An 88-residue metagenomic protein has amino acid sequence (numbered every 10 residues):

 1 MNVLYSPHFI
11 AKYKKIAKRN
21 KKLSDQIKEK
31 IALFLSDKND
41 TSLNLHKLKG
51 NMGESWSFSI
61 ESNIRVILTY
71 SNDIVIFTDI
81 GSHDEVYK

Functional and structural regions predicted by a protein language model:
M1-N2, K88: Absolute protein N-terminus
N2-V3, T41: Residues that recognize and position ribonucleotide moieties
L4, S59: Conserved beta-strand segments that form the floor/walls of ligand-binding pockets within enzyme and binding domains
A11-I16, K21-D25, I60-K88: Enriched for short, Lys/Arg-rich terminal
K12, K30-I31: A ubiquitous structural signal for well-ordered alpha-helices
L33-F58: A short, surface-exposed loop/turn module that caps and links secondary-structure elements
